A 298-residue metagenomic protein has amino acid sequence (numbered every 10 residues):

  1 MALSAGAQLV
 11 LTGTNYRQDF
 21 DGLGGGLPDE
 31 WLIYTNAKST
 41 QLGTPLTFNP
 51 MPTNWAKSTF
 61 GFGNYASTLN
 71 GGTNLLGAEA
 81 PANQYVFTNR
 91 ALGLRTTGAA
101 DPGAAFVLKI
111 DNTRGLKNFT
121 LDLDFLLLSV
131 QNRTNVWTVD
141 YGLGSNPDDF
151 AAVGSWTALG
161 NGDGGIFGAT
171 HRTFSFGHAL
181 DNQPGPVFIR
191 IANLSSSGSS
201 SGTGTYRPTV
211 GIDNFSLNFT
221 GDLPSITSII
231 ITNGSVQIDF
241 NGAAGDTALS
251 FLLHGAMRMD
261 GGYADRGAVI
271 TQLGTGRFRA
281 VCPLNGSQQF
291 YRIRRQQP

Functional and structural regions predicted by a protein language model:
L3-L23, D222-S235: Boundary/junction segments of secreted and surface-exposed precursor proteins
L11-T53, D122, T134, A244-L249: Low-complexity, serine/threonine/proline/glycine-rich extracellular segments that form mucin-like
R17-F20, T35, A100-P102, T113-L116 (+2 more regions): Terminal, low-complexity interaction segments
K38-N118, T209: Surface-exposed, low-complexity/disordered Ser/Thr/Gly/Pro/Asn-rich loops and linkers
L94-T97, V107-D111, L159-G164, G177-H178 (+2 more regions): Beta-strand-rich interaction surfaces with strong enrichment in secreted/lumenal proteins
F106, T170-F174, G276-A280: Short strand-edge motifs at loop-to-beta-strand transitions and within beta-strands of extracellular beta-rich domains
T120, P186-F188, Q288-R292: Short, conserved beta-strand segments of beta-strand-rich sandwich/propeller modules, principally
S200, L217-P298: Short, composition-biased motifs enriched in small/polar/acidic residues
